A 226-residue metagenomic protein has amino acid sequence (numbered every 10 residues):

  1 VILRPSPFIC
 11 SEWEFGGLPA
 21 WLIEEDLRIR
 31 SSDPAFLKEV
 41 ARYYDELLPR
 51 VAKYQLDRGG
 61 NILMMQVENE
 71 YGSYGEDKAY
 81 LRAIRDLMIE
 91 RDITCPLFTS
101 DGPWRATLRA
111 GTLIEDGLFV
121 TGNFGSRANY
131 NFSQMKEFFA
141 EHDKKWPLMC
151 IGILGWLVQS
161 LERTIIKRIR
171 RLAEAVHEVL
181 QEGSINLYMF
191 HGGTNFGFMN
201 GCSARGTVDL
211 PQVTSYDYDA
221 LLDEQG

Functional and structural regions predicted by a protein language model:
V1-C95: Active-site mouth of glycoside hydrolases
R4-S6, L56-Y71, R85-A110, G117-S126 (+2 more regions): Aromatic-lined carbohydrate-recognition surfaces of secreted/lumenal glycan-active proteins
I9-W13, G72-Y74, A106, L157-V158 (+1 more regions): Short catalytic/ligand-binding loop motif for oxyanion handling, primarily in non-cytosolic enzymes, centered on
E12-F15, L108-I114, F139: Short glycine-biased active-site loop of nucleotidyltransferases that positions the nucleotide triphosphate and helps
G17-A20, Y80-I84, I114-D116, E162-I166 (+1 more regions): Short secondary-structure boundary/capping segments
A20-K38, R85-D101, L113-Y130, L210-L221: Acidic, His- and aromatic-enriched active-site or binding-groove loops in soluble protein domains that engage sugars
E46-A52, P103-R109, R127-F139: Alpha-helical scaffolding within the catalytic cores of extracellular/periplasmic polymer-degrading hydrolases
E90-R91, N123-Q225: Catalytic-core region of carbohydrate-active enzymes that cleave or remodel glycosidic bonds
